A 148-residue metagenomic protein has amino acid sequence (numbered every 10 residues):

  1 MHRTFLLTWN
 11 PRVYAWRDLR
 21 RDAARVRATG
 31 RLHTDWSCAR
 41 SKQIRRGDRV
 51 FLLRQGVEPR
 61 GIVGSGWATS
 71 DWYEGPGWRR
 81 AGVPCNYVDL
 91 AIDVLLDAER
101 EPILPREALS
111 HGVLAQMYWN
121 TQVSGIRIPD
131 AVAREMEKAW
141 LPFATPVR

Functional and structural regions predicted by a protein language model:
M1-R46, H111-A115, P129, A133-R148: Compositionally biased, charged N-terminal/linker segments
L7, S65-A68: GIY-YIG nuclease signature motif recognition
T34, R60, S124-I126: Flexible, active-site-adjacent loop/turn segments at secondary-structure boundaries
R54-P59: Short, charged beta-turn/beta-strand-edge "cap" motif at the junction between a beta-strand and an adjacent loop
W67-R127: Aromatic- and Lys/Arg-enriched surface recognition patch
